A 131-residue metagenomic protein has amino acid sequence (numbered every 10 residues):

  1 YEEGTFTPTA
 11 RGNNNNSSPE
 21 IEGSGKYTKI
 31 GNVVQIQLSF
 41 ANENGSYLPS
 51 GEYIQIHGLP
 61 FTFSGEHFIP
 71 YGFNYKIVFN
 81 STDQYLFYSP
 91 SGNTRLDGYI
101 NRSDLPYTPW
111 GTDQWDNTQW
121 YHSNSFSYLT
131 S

Functional and structural regions predicted by a protein language model:
Y1-P19, S64-H67, W120-S131: Glycine-rich, low-complexity segments
T7-G12, Q37-E43, R102-S103: Generic short beta-strand segments
E20-F79, S123-Y128: Beta-rich globular "head" domains
K26-Y27, F87-Y88, W115-Q119: A general structural signal for short secondary-structure junctions and capping/turn motifs
F61-S103: Extracellular attachment/recognition segments
G92-S131: Domain-scale recognition of soluble eukaryotic interaction modules
